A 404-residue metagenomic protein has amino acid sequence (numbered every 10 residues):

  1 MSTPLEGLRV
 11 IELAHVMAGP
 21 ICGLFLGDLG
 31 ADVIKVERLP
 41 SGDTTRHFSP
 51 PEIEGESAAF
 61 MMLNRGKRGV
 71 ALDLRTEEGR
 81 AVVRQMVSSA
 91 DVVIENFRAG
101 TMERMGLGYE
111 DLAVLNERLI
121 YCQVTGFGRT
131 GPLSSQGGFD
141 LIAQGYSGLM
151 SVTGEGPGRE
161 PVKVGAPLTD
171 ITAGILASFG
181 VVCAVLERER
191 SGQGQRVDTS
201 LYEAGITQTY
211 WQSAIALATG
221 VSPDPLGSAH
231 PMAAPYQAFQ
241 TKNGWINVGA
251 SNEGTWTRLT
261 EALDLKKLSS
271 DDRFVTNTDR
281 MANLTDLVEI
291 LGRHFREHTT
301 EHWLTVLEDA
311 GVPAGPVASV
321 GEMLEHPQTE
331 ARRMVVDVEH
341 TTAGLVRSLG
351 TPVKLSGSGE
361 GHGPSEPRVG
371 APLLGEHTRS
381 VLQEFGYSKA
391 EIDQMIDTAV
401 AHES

Functional and structural regions predicted by a protein language model:
M1-R190, L373, R379-S404: N-terminal helix-loop segment corresponding to the beta1-alpha1 unit of nucleotide/adenylate-binding folds
S2, E339-Q394: Flexible, small-/acidic-enriched active-site or ligand-binding loops
P40, G126-G128, L201-I206, N243-W245 (+2 more regions): Glycine-rich beta-alpha junction loops
P51, F60, L226-P231, Y236-Q237 (+2 more regions): Short Gly/Pro-enriched turn/cap motifs at secondary-structure boundaries
R129, P157-P167, E189-G205, V221-P231 (+1 more regions): Conserved Rossmann-fold dehydrogenase catalytic segment
G174-G194, T207-A218, T260-K267: Oxidoreductase and adenylate-handling cofactor-binding alpha/beta cores
A229, A234-A310, A314: Aromatic-enriched alpha-helical interface/lid elements that frame and gate functional surfaces
E308-T329: Conserved PLP cofactor-binding pocket of PLP-dependent enzymes
